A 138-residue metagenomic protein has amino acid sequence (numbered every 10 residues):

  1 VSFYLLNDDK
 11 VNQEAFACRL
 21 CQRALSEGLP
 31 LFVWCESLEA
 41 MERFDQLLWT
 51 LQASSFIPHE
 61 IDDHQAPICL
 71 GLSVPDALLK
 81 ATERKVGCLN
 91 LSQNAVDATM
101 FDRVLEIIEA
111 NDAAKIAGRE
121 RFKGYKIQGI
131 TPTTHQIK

Functional and structural regions predicted by a protein language model:
V1-Q13: Glycine-rich phosphate-binding "P-loop"
S2-L5, P30-E36, C88-N90, E106-I107: Short hydrophobic beta-strand segments
A17-H64: Short, well-structured hydrophobic secondary-structure segments
L20, L48-L51, V104-L105, R121-G124: Short, solvent-exposed amphipathic alpha-helical segments in soluble enzyme and RNA/protein-processing domains
S55-A66, G71-S73, P132-K138: A generic structural motif
D62-R103: Mid-chain, well-packed structural core segment of small domains
L105-A114: Trafficking entry modules
G118-K123, I127-K138: Well-ordered alpha/beta subsegment
